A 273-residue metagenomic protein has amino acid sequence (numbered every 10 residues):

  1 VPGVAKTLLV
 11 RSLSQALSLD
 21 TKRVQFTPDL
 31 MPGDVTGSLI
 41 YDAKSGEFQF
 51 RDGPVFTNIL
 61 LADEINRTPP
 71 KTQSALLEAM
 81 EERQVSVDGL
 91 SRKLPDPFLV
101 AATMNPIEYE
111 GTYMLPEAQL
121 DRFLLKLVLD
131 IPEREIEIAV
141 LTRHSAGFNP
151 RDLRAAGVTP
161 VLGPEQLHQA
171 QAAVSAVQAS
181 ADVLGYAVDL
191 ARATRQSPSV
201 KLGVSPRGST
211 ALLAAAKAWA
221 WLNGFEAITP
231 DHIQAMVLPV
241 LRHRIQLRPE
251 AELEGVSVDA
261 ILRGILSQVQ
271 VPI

Functional and structural regions predicted by a protein language model:
V1, V35, T103: P-loop (Walker A) phosphate-binding loop of NTP-binding proteins
V1-T27: Walker A/P-loop
L8, K71, A75: Conserved Walker
R11, Q169, V188, T194-I273: C-terminal engagement/docking regions of AAA+ P-loop ATPases
D20-P32, G89-D96: Short beta-strand-centered segment that lines the nucleotide-binding/catalytic pocket of NTP-utilizing
Y41-L61: Conserved alpha-helical scaffold flanking the Walker A/P-loop in AAA+ ATPase domains
D42-E47, T68, T72, M80-V177 (+1 more regions): Canonical AAA+ ATPase core
D63-E64, A75: Walker B catalytic acidic pair
